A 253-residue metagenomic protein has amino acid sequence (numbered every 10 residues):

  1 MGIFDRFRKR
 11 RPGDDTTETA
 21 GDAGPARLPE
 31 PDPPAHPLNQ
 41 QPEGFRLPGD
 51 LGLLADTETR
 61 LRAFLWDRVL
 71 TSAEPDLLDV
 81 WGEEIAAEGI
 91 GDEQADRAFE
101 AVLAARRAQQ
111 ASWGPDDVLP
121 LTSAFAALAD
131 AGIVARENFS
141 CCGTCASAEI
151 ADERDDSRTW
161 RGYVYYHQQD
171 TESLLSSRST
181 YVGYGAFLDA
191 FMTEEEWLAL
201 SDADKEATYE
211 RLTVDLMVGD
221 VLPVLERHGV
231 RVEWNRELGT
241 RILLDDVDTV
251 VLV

Functional and structural regions predicted by a protein language model:
G2-C145, A151: Long, contiguous N-terminal structural blocks used for assembly/anchoring
G2-F4, T19-H36, Q40, E195-V253: Acidic, proline/glycine-rich low-complexity IDRs
L103-G114, V118, T180, Y184-D189 (+4 more regions): Core of folded catalytic or high-affinity ligand/protein-binding domains in predominantly eukaryotic proteins
Q109-S112, D152-W160, A207-T208, V218-D220: Short linear motifs at secondary-structure transitions and domain/linker junctions
D116-L119, R161-Y166, T213-V214, V224-E226: Short amphipathic alpha-helical surface micro-motifs
F125-L128, A135, V182-Y184, V232 (+1 more regions): Generic structural hydrophobic/aromatic packing signal, biased to beta-strands
D130, S177-S179, G239: Sequence-level motif detector for i,i+2 pairs with an aromatic at +2
R136-A203: Short helix/strand-capping turn motifs
